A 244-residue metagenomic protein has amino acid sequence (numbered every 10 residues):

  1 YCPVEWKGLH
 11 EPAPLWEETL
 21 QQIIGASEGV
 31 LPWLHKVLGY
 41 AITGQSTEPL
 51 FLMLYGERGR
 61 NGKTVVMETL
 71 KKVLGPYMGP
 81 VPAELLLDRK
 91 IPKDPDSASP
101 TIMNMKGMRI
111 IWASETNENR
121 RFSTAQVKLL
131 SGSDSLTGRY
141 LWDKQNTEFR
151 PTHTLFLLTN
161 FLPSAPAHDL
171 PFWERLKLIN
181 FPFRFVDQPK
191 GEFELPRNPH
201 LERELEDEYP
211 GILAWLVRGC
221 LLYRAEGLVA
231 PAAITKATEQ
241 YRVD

Functional and structural regions predicted by a protein language model:
Y1-D244: Feature primarily recognizes SF3-like P-loop helicase cores of small DNA viruses
